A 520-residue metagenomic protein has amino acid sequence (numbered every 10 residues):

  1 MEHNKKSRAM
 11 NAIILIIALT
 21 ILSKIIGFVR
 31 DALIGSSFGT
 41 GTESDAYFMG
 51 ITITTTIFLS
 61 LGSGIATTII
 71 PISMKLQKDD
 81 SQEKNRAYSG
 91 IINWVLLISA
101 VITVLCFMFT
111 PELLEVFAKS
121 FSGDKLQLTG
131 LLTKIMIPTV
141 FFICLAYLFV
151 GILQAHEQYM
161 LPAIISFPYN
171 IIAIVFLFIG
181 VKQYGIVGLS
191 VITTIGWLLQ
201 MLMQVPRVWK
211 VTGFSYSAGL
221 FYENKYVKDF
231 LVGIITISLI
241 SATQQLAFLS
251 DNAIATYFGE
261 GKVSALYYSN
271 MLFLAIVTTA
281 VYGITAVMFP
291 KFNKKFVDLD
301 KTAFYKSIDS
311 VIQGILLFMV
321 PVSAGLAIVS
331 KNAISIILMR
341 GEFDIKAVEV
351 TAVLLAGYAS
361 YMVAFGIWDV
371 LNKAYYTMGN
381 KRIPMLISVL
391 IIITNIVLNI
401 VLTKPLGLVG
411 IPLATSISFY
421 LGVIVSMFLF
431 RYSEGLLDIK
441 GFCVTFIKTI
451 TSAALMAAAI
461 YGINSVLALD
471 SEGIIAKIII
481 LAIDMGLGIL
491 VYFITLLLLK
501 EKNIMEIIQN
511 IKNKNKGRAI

Functional and structural regions predicted by a protein language model:
M1-A9, V205-A242, Y432-I450: Interhelical loop/hinge segments that connect adjacent transmembrane helices in multipass membrane
M1-V29, G50, L220-I237, N503-I520: N-terminal membrane topogenesis motif
A12-G35, G196, Q200, Q204-R207 (+5 more regions): Transmembrane helical elements of multi-pass membrane transporters/channels
S63-K78, Y282-D300, Y305-I308, I312 (+1 more regions): Helix-loop junctions and terminal segments of transmembrane helices in multi-pass membrane transport/translocation
T103-G123, A324-D344, G462, V466: Short membrane-interface helical motifs at transmembrane helix boundaries in multi-pass membrane transporters
S122-F149, D344-L371: Alpha-helical transmembrane segments of multi-pass membrane proteins
M160, P168-L202, P206, R382 (+4 more regions): Membrane-interface helix-loop junctions in multi-pass transport and translocation proteins
G462-I520: Membrane-proximal transmembrane or re-entrant/amphipathic helices at the cytosolic face
